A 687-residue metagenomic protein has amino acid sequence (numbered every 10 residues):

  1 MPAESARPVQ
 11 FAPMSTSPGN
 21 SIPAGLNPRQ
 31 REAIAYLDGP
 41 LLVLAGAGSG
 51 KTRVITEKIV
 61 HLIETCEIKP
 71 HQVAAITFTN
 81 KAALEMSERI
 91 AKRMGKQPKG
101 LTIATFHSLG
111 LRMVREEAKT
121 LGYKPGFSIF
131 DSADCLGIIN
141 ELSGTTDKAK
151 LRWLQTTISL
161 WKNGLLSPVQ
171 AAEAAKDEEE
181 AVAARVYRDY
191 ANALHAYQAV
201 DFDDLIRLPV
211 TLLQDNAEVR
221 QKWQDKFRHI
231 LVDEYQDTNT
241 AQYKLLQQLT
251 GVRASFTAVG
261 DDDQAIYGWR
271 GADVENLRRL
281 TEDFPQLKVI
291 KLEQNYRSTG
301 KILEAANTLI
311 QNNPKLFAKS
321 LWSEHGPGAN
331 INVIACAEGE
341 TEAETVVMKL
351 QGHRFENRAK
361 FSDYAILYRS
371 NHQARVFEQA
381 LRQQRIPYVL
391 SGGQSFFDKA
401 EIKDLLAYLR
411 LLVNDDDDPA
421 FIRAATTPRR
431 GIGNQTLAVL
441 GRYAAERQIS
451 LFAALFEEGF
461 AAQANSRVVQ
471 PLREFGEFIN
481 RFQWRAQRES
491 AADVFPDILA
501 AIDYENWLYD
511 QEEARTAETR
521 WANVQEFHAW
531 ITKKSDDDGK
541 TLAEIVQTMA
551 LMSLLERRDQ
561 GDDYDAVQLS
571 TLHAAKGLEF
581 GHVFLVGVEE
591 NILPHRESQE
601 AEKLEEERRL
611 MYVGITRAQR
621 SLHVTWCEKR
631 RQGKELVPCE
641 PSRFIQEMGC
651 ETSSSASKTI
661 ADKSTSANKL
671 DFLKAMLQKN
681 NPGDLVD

Functional and structural regions predicted by a protein language model:
M1-N20, E651-D687: Acidic, low-complexity intrinsically disordered tails
P2-N20, D38-L41, I59-H229, R253-A254 (+9 more regions): A basic/glycine-biased coupling hinge at the interface between accessory DNA-binding modules
P2-P18, I22-P23, E57, H61 (+4 more regions): Conserved RecA-like helicase ATPase core segment that couples NTP binding/hydrolysis to strand translocation
P23-D38, A241: N-terminal pre-P-loop "Q-motif" helix
V43, A47-I55, P70, A118 (+8 more regions): Helicase P-loop NTPase motor core
L109-A118, D263-G268, R297-S298, L390-V413 (+1 more regions): Short alpha-helix plus adjacent loop in nuclease-associated cores
K176, A374-I386, K399, L406-E651: Conserved helicase C-terminal RecA-like lobe
W223-T240, T257: SF2 helicase catalytic motif II
